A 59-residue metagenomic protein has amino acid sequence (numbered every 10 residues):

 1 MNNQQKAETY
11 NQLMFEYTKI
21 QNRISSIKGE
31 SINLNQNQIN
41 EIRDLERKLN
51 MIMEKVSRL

Functional and structural regions predicted by a protein language model:
M1-S31, E54-L59: N-terminal acidic leader/helix
N11, Q36-R47: Short, charged, amphipathic alpha-helical segments
